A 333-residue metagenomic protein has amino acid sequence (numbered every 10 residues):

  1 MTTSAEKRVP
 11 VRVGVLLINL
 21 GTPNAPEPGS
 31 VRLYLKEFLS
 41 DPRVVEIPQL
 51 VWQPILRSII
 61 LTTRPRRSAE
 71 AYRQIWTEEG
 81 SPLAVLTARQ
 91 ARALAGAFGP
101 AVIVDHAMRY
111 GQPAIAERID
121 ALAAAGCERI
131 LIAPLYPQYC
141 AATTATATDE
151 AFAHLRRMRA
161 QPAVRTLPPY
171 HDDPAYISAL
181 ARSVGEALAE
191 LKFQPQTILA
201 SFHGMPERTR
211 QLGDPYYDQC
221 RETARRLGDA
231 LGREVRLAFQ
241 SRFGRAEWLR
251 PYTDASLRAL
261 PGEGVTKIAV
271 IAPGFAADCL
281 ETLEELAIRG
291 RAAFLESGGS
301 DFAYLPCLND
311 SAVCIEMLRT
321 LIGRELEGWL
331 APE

Functional and structural regions predicted by a protein language model:
T2-E333: Active-site-proximal alpha-helix that buttresses catalytic centers in soluble enzyme cores
